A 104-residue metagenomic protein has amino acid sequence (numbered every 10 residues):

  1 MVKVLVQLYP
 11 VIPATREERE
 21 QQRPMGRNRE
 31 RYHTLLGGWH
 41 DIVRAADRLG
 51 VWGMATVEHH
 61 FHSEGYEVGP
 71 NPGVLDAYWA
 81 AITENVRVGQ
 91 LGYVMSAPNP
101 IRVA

Functional and structural regions predicted by a protein language model:
M1-V86: N-terminal beta1-alpha1-beta2 module of alpha/beta enzyme domains
R31-G38, S96-A104: Glycine-rich anion/phosphate-binding loops
H59-F61, G92-I101: Acidic, glycine-rich active-site loops and adjacent beta-strand->loop/helix elements that engage anionic groups
R87-L91: A short, GP-enriched loop/loop-strand-helix hinge that lies immediately N-terminal to, or at the N-terminal rim
